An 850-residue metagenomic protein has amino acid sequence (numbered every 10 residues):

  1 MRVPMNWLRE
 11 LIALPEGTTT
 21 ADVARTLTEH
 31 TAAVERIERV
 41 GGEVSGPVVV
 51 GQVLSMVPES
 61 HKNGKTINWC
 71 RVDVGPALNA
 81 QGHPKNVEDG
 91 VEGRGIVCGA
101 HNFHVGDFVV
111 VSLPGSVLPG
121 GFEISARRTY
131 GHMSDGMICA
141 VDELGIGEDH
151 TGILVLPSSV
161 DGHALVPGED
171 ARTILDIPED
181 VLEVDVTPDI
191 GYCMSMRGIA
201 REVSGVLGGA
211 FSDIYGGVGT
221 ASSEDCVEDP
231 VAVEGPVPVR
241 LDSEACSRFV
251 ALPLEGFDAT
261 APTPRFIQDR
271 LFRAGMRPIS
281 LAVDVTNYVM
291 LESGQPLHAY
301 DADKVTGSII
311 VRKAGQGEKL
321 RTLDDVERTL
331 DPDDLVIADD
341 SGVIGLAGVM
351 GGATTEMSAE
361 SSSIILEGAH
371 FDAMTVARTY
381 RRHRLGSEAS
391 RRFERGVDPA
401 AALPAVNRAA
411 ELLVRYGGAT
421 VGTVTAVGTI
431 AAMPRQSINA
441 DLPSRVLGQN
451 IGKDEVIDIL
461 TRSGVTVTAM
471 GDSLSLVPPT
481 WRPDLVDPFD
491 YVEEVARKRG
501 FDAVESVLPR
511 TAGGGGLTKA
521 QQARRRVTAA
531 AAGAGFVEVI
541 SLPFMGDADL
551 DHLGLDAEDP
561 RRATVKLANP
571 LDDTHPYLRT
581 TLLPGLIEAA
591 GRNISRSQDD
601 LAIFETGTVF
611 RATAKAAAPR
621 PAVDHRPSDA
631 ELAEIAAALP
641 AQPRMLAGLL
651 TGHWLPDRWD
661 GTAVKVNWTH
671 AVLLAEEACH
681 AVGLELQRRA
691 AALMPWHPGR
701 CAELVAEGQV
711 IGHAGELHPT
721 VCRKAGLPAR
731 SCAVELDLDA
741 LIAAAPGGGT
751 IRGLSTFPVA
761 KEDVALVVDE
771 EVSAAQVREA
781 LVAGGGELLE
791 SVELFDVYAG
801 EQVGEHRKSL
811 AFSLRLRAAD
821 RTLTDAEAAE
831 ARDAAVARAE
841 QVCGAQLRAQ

Functional and structural regions predicted by a protein language model:
M1-V227, P253, I365, R381-R384 (+5 more regions): Phosphate-backbone binding interfaces of nucleic-acid-interacting proteins
R2, D22, E29, R462-T468 (+6 more regions): A carboxyl-terminal module marker
P4-W7, L11-I12, V23-R25, N68 (+3 more regions): Glycine/proline-enriched, intrinsically flexible loops and inter-domain linkers
G42-G46, V289, V477, A512-T518 (+3 more regions): Beta-rich nucleic-acid/ligand-interaction surfaces
V49-G95, Q268-D269, R273, T286-T354: Conserved mixed alpha/beta core segments that line enzyme active sites in large multi-domain catalysts
R127, I310-M350, T354-M357, G516-Q642 (+4 more regions): Class II aminoacyl-tRNA synthetase-like tRNA-binding/catalytic domains
Y130-V155, S159-G162, A171-D180, T322 (+6 more regions): Mobile "lid/hinge" segments at catalytic clefts and subdomain interfaces of large enzymes
Q436-L601, R815-R817, T822, E827-Q850: Extended, well-folded interaction surfaces typified by the phenylalanyl-tRNA synthetase beta subunit core
